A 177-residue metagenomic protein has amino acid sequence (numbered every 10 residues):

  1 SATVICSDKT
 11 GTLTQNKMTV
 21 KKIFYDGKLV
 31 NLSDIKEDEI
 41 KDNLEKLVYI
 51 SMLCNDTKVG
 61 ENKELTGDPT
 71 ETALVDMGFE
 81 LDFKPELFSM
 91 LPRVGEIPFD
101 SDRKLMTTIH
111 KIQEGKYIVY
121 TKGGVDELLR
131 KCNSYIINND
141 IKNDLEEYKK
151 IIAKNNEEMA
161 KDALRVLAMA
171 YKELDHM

Functional and structural regions predicted by a protein language model:
S1-M177: Conserved cytosolic headpiece of P-type ATPases
